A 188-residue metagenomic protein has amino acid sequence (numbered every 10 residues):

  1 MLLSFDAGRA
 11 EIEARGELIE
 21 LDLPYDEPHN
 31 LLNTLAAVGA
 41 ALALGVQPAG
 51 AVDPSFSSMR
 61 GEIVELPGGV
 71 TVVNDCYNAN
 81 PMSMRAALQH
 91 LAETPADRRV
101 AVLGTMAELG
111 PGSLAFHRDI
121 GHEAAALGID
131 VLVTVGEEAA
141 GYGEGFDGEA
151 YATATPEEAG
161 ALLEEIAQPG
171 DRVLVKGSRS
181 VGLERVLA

Functional and structural regions predicted by a protein language model:
M1-F5: A structural signal for short, hydrophobic beta-strand segments that form beta-sheets in beta-rich/all-beta domains
A7-G8, G16-E20, P24-P48, V52-A188: ATP-dependent carboxylate-amine ligase
